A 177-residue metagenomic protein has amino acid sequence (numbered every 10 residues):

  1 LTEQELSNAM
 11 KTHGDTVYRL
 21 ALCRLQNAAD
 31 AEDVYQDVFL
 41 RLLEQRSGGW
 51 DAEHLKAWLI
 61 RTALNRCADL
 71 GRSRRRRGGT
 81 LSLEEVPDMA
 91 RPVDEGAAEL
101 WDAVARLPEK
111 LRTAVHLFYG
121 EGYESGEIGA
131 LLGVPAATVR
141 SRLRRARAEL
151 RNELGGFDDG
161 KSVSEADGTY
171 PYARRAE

Functional and structural regions predicted by a protein language model:
L1-L6, A130-L131, A148-E177: C-terminal edge and immediately downstream basic/flexible tail or linker adjoining helix-turn-helix-like DNA-binding
L1-R19, C23, A29-E32, L43: A short, charge-rich alpha-helical start-of-domain segment used by transcription regulators
G14, Y18, F39, P108 (+2 more regions): C-terminal flanking helix
R19, D33-L40, E44, E53-N65: Structural recognition of an alpha-helix C-terminal capping motif at a helix-to-coil junction
S47-W50, R61-L81, V93, R145: Arg/Lys-rich amphipathic alpha helix in sigma70-family domain 2
L64, A68, L132-F157: DNA-recognition helix of helix-turn-helix
D69, R77-V104, E124, S164-R175: Internal acidic/polar
A114-F118: A short pre-motif secondary-structure segment
